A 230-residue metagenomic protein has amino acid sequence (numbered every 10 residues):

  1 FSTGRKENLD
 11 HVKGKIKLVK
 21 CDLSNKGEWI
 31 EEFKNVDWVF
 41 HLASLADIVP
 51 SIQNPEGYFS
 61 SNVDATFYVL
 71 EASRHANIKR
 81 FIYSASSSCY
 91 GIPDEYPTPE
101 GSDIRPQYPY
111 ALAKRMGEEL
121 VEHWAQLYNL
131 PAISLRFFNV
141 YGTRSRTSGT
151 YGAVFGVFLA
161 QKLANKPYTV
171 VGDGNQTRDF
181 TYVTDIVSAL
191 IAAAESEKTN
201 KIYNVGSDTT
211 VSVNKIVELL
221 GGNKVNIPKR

Functional and structural regions predicted by a protein language model:
F1-W38: N-terminal Rossmann/SDR dinucleotide-binding element
G4, S24, Q53, S61-D64 (+4 more regions): Residue-level signal for the nucleotide or nucleotide-sugar donor/cofactor binding architecture
C21-S24, L163-R230: C-terminal substrate-binding subdomain of Rossmann-fold SDR/epimerase-dehydratase oxidoreductases
L23-S60: NAD(P)H-binding glycine-rich loop region in Rossmannoid oxidoreductase-like domains and their noncatalytic homologs
E28, F67-A72, L120, F180 (+2 more regions): Conserved mid-core alpha-helix of short-chain dehydrogenase/reductase
V39-L45, F81-S87, L135-F137: SDR active-site strand-loop-helix element
P50-S51, G101-D103, A132, R136-T147 (+2 more regions): A conserved pocket-lining segment of Rossmann-fold NAD(P)-dependent short-chain dehydrogenase/reductase
Q53-Y68, H75, K79-R80, C89-S134 (+1 more regions): Catalytic helix-loop patch of NAD(P)-dependent Rossmann-fold dehydrogenases
